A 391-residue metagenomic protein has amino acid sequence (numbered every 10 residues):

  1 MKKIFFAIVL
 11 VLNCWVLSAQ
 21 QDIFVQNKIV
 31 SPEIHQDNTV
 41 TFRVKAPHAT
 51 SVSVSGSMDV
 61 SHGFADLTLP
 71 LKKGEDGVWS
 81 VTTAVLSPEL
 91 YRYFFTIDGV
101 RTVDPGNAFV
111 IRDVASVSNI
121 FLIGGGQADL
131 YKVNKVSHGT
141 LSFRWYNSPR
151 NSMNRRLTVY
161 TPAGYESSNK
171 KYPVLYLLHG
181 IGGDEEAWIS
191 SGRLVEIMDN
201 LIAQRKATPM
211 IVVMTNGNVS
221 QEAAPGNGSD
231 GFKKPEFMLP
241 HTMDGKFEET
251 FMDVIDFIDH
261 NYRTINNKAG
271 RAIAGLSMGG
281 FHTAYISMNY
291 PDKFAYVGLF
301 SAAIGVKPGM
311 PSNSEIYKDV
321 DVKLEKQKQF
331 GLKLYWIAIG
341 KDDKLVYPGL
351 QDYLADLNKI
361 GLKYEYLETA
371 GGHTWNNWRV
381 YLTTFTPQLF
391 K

Functional and structural regions predicted by a protein language model:
M1-D22: Bacterial Sec-dependent N-terminal signal peptides
Q20-R43: Extracellular ectodomain segments of secreted/surface proteins
Q36-T68, K72-K391: Non-catalytic cap/lid and distal C-terminal segments of serine-dependent acyl enzymes
